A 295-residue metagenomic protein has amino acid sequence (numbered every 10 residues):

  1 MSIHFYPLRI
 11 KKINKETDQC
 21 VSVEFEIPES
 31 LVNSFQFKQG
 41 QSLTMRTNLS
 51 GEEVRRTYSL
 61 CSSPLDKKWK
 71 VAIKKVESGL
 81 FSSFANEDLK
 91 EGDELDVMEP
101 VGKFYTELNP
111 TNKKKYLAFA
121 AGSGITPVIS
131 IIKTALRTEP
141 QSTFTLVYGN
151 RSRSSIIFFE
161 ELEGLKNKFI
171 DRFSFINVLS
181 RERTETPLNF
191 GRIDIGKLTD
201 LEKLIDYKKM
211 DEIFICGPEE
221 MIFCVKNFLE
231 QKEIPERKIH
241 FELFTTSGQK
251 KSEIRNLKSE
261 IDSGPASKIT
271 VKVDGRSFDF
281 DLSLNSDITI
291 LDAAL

Functional and structural regions predicted by a protein language model:
M1-S2, K226: Short aromatic-glycine motifs in intrinsically disordered, low-complexity regions
S2-E94, M98, T111, S142 (+3 more regions): Ferredoxin-reductase
Q19, V54, K67, P265-S267 (+2 more regions): A generic structural signal for well-ordered coil/turn residues at beta-strand boundaries that shape enzyme active-site
V32, G79-F81, Y105-T106, D287-T289: A short local loop/turn or secondary-structure capping micro-motif enriched for an aromatic residue
Y58-S59, S277-N285: Short amphipathic beta-strand/extended segments with alternating polar/hydrophobic composition
S83-D279: FNR/FR-type flavoprotein reductase catalytic core
D281-L295: Immediate flanking context of iron-sulfur cluster ligation sites
